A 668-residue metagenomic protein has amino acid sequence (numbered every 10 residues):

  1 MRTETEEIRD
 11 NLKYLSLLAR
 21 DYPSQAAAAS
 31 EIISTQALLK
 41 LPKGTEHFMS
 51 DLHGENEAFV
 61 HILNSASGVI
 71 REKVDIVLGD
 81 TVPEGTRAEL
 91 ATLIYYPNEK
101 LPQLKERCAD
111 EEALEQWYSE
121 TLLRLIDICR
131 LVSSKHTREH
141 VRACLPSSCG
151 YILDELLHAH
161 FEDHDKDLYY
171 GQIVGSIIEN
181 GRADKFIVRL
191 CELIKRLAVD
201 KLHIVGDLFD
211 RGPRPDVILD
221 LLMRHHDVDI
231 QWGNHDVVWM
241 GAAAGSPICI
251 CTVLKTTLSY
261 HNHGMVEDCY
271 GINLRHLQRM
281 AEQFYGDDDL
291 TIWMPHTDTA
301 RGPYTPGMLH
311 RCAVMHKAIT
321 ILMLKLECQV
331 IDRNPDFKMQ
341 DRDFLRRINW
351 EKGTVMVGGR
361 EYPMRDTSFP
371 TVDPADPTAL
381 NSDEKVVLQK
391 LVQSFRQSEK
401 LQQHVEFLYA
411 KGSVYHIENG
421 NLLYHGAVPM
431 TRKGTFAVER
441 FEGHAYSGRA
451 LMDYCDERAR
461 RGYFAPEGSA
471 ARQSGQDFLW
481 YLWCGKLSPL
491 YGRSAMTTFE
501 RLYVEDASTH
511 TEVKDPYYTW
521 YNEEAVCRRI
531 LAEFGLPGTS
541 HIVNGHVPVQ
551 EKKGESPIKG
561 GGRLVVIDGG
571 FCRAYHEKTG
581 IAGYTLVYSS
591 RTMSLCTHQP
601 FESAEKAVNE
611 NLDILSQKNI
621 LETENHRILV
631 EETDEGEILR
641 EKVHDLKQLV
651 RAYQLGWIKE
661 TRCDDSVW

Functional and structural regions predicted by a protein language model:
M1-W668: Feature recognizes metal-dependent phosphohydrolase scaffolds
